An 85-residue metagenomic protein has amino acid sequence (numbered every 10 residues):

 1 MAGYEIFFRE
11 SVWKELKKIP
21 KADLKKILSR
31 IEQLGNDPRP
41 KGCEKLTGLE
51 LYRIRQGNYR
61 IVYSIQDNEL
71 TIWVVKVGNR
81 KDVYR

Functional and structural regions predicted by a protein language model:
M1-K25, P40, Q56, S64-R85: Enriched for short, Lys/Arg-rich terminal
S29-I54: A short, surface-exposed loop/turn module that caps and links secondary-structure elements
